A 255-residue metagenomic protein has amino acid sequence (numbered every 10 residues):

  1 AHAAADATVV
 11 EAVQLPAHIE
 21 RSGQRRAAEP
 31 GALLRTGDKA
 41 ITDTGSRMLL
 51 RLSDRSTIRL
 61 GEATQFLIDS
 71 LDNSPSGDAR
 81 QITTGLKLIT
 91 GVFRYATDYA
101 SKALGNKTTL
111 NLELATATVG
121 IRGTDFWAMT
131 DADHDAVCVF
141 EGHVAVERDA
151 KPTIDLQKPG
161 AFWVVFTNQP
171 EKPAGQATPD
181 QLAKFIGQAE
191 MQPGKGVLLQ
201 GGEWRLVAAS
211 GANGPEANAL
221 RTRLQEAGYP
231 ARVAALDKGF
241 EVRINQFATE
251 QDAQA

Functional and structural regions predicted by a protein language model:
A3-G45, L50-H143, E147-G201: Flexible, surface-exposed loop/linker segments and immediately adjacent secondary-structure boundaries
H18-E20, V207-A209, R243-N245: Predominantly extracellular/luminal cell-surface or secreted proteins
L49, W127, R205-V207, E241-R243: Short aromatic/hydrophobic contact patches that present stacked aromatics for nucleic-acid/ligand binding
G196-R205, L236-K238: Short, low-complexity disordered segments enriched in Ser/Pro/Gly and basic
G201-P215: Short, solvent-exposed beta-strand/turn patches at coil↔beta or beta↔helix junctions that act as interaction loops
A212-A255: Extracytoplasmic
